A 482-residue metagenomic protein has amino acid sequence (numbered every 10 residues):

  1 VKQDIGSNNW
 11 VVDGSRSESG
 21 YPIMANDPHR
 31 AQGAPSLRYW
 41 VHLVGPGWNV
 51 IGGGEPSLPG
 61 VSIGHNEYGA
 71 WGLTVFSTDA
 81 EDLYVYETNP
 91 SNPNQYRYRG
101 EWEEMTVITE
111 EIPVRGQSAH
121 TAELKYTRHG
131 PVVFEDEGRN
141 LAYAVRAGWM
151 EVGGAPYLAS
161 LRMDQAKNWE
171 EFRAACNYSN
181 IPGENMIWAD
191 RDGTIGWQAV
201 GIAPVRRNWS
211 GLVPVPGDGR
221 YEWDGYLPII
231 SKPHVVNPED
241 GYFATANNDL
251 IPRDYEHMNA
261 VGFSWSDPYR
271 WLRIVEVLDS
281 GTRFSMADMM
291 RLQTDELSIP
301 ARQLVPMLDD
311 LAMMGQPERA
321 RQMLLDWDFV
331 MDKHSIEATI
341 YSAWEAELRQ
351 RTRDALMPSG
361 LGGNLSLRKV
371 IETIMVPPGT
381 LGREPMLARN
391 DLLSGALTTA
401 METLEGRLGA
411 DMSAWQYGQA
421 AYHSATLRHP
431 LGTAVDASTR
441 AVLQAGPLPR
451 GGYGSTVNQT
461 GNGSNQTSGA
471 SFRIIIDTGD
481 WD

Functional and structural regions predicted by a protein language model:
V1-M313, R319, F329-D482: C-terminal/peripheral segments of proteins
L324-D328: A cross-family structural signal marking well-folded subdomains
